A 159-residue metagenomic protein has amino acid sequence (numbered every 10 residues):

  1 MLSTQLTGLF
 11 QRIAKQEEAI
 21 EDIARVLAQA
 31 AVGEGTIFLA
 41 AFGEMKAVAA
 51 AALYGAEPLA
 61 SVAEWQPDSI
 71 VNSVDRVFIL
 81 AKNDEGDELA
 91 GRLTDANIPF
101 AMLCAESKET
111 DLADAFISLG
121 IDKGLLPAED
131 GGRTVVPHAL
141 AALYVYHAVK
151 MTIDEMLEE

Functional and structural regions predicted by a protein language model:
M1-K15: Generic N-terminal amphipathic, Lys/Arg-enriched alpha-helix
T7-F10, L125, D154-E159: Internal, active-site/partner-interface "lid" segment
A14-E18, I79-K82: Short, flexible loop segments at the rims of nucleotide/cofactor-binding pockets, characterized by
K15-V32: A short, well-structured juxtamembrane/interface segment
T36-E155: Glycine-rich phosphate-binding loops that contact phosphosugars or nucleotide phosphates
